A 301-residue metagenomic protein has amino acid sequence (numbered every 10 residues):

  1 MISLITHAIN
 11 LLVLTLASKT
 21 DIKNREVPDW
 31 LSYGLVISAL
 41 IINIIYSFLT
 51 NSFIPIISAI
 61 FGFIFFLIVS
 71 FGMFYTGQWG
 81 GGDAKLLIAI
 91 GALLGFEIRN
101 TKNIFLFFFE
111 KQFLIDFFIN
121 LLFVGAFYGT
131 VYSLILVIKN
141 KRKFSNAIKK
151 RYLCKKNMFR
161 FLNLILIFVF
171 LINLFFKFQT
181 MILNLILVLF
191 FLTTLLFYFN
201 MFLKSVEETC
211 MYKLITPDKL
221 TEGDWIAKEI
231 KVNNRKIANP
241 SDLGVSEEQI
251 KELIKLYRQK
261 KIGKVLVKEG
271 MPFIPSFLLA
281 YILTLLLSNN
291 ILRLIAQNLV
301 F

Functional and structural regions predicted by a protein language model:
M1-F301: A membrane-topology feature that recognizes alpha-helical transmembrane segments and their immediate juxtamembrane
